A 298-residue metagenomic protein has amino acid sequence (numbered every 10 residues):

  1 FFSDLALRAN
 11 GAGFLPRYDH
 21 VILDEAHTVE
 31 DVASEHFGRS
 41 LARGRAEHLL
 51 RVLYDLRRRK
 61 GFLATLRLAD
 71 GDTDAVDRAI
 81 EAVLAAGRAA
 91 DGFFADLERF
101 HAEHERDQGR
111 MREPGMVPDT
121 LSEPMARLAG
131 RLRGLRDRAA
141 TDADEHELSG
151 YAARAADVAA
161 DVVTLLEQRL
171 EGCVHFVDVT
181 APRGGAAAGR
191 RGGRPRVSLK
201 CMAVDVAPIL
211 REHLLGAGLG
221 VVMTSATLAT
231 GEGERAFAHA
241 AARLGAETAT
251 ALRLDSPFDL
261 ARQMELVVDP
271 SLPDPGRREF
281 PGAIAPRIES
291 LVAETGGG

Functional and structural regions predicted by a protein language model:
F1-G298: ASCE RecA-like P-loop NTPase motor cores that couple ATP hydrolysis to mechanical translocation on nucleic acids
